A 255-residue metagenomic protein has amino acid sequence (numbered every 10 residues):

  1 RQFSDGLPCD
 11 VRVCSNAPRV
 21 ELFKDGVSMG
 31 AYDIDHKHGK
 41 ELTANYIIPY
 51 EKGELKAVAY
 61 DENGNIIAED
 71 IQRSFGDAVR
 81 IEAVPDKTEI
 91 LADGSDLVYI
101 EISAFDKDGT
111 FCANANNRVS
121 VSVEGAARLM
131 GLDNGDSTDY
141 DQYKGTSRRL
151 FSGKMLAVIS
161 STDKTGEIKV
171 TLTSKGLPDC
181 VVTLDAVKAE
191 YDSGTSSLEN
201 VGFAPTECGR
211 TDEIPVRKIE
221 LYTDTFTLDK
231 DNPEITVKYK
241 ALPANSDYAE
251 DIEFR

Functional and structural regions predicted by a protein language model:
R1-S95, K107-D108: Substrate-binding clefts and catalytic carboxylate motifs of secreted carbohydrate-active enzymes
V11-S15, V58-A59, S95-A113, V170-L172 (+1 more regions): Beta-strand-rich structural segments
R19-G26, R118-T138, N245-R255: Change to "...patches in solvent-exposed regions of secreted, membrane-anchored, or virion-exposed structural
Y32-I34, A78-E82, V121-D139, E190-T195: Short aromatic-acidic-glycine turn motif
A44-Y50, Q142-D163, R255: Short, hydrophobic beta-strand segments
Y50-E54, S95-L97, S152, T165-E167 (+1 more regions): Extracellular Ig-like/FN3 beta-sandwich strand-entry sites
A68-D77, P178-G202: Short beta-strand elements
I71-I81, F203-K218: Proline/serine/threonine-rich low-complexity linkers at boundaries of modular beta-sandwich domains
